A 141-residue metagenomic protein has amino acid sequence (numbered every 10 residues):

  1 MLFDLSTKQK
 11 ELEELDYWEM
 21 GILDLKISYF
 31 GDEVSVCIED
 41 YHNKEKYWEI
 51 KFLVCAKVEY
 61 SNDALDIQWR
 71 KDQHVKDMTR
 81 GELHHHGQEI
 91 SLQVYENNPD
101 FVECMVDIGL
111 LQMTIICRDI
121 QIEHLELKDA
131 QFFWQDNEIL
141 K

Functional and structural regions predicted by a protein language model:
M1-K141: Surface-exposed, interaction-prone regions used to assemble/regulate multi-protein complexes
